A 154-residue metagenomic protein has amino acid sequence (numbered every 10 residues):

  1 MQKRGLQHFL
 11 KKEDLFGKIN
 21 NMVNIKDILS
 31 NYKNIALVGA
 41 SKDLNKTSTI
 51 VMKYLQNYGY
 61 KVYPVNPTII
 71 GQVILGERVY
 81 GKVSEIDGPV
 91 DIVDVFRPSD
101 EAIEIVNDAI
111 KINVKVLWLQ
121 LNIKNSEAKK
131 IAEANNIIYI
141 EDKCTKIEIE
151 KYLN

Functional and structural regions predicted by a protein language model:
R4, H8: Cationic, low-complexity basic patches in intrinsically disordered or flexible, solvent-exposed regions
N45-K46, K53-V73: NAD(P)-binding Rossmann-fold cofactor-contacting core
V83-I123: Mid-chain, well-packed structural core segment of small domains
L121-E148: Rossmann-fold NAD(P)-binding glycine/threonine-rich loop
E148-N154: A charged, well-structured terminal subsegment
